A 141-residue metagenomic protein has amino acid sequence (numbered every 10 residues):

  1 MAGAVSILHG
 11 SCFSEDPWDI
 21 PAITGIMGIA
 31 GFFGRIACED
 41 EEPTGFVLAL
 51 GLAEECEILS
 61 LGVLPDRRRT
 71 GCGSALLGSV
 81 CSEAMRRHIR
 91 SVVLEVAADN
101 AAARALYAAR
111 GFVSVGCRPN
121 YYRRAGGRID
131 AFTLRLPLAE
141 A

Functional and structural regions predicted by a protein language model:
A2-R68, S74-S79, E83-R87, N120 (+1 more regions): Acetyl-CoA-dependent GNAT
H9, Y107, F112, L134: Conserved active-site tyrosine of GNAT-family acetyltransferases
F32, I129-T133: Short hydrophobic/aromatic beta-strand or adjacent loop that forms the aromatic wall/cage of a ligand/substrate-binding
V63, A97-A98: Short amphipathic helical patch at the helix-1/turn junction of helix-turn-helix
L77, D99-A103, N120-A125: Short glycine/proline-centered loop/turn elements that form peptide/ligand docking sites
A84-E95, L106: Conserved GNAT acetyl-CoA-binding A-motif
E95, V113-D130: Conserved catalytic-core motifs of GNAT/GCN5-like acyltransferases
L106-A108, R128-I129: ABC family nucleotide-binding domain
